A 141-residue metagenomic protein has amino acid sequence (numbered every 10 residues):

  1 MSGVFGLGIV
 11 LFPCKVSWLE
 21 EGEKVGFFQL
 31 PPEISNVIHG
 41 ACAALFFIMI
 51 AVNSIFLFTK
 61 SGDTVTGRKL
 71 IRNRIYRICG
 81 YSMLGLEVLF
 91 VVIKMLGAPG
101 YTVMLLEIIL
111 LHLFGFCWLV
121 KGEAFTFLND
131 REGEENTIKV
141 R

Functional and structural regions predicted by a protein language model:
S2-R72: Membrane-proximal helix-loop-helix units in multi-pass membrane proteins
I34-A44, R74-Y81, T102-H112: Alpha-helical transmembrane segments of integral membrane proteins
A44-S54, I75-I93: Hydrophobic core of alpha-helical transmembrane segments in multi-pass integral membrane proteins
I55-G62, K69, R74, M95-A98 (+2 more regions): Long, histidine/aromatic-enriched segments associated with O2/redox biology
Y81-R141: C-terminal transmembrane-bundle signature of multipass membrane proteins, characterized by strong activation on
